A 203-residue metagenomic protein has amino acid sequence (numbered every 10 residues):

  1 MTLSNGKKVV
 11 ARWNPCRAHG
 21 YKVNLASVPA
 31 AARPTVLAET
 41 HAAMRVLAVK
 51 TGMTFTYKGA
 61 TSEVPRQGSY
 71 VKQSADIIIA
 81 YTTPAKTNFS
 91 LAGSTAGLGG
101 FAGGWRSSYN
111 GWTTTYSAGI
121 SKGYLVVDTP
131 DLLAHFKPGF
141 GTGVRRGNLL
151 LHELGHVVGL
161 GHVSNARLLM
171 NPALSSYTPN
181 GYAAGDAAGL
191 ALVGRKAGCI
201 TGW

Functional and structural regions predicted by a protein language model:
M1-A32, T95, G103-S117, C199-W203: Disordered inhibitory propeptide/activation segment of secreted metzincin zinc metalloprotease zymogens, centered on
V10, G159-L160: Short, surface-exposed beta-strand/loop micro-motifs that present aromatic residues
V23-L25, Y81, D128-T129, P172: Pocket-edge structural micro-motifs
L37-L151: Metzincin-family zinc-dependent endopeptidase catalytic domain
Y109-K137, G143-R145, G161-W203: Metalloprotease/metallohydrolase-associated module, dominated by Zn2+-dependent proteases
L150, L154-G159: Active-site His/Glu-centered metal-binding helix of metallohydrolases
